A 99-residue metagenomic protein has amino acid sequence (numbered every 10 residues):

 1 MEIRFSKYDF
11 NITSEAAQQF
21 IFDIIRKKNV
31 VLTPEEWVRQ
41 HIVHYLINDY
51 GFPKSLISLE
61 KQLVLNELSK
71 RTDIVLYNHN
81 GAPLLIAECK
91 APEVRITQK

Functional and structural regions predicted by a protein language model:
M1-K99: A short, conserved, highly charged catalytic patch centered on acidic carboxylates
